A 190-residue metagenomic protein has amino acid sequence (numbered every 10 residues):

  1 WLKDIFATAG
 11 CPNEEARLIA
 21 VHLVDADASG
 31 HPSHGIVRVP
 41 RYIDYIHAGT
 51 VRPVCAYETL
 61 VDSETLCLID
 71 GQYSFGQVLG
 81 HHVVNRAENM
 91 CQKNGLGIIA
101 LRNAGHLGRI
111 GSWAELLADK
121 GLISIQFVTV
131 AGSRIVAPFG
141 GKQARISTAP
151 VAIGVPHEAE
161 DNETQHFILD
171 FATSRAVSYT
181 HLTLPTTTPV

Functional and structural regions predicted by a protein language model:
W1-A9: Generic N-terminal amphipathic, Lys/Arg-enriched alpha-helix
W1-L2, E15-H22, G35-R38, Y42 (+5 more regions): General structural feature for long, well-ordered alpha-helical segments within catalytic domains of soluble enzymes
C11-V37, V51-V61: N-terminal glycine-rich anion-binding loops that anchor highly charged ligand groups
V37-V83: Active-site cofactor/substrate anionic-group-binding motifs, chiefly glycine- and Lys/Arg-rich phosphate-binding loops
L68-K142, A149-E158: A generic, well-ordered mixed alpha/beta core segment in the N-terminal half of proteins
R134, A152-G154, N162-Y179: FAD-binding subdomain of flavoenzyme oxidoreductases
T180-T186: Conserved small/polar residues in nucleotide/adenosyl-binding loops
